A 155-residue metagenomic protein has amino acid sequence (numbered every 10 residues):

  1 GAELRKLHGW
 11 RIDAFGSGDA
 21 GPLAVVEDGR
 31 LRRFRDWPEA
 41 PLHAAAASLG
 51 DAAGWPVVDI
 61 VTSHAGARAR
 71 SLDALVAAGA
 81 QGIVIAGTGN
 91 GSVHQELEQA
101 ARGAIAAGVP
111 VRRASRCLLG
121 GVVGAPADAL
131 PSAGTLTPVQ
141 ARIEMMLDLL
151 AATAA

Functional and structural regions predicted by a protein language model:
G1-G82, T88-N90: Accessory alpha-helical/coil subdomains and C-terminal extensions that flank or cap enzyme catalytic cores
G91, Q95-A155: ATP/nucleoside-binding phosphotransfer catalytic cores, i.e., glycine-rich phosphate-binding loops
